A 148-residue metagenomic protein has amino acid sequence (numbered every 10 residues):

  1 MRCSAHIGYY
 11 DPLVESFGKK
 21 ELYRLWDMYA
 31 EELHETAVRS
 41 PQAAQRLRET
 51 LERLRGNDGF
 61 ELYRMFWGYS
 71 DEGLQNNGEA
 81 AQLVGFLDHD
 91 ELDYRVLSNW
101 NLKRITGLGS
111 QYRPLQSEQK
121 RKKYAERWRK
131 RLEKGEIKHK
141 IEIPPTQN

Functional and structural regions predicted by a protein language model:
R2-N148: Long, helix-rich interaction regions
